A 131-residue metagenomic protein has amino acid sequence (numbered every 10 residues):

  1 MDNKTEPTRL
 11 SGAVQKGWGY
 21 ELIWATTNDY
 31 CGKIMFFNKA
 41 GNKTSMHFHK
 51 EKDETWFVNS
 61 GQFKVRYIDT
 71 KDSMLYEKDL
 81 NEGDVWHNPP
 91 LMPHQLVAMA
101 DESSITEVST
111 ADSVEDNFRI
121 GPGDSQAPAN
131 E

Functional and structural regions predicted by a protein language model:
M1-M35, K43-S45, E77-K78, I120-E131: A short, N-terminal "cap"/entry segment at the start of jelly-roll beta-barrel domains of the cupin/DSBH fold
R9, Q95-E131: Double-stranded beta-helix
C31-K33, K52-E54, E102-S103: Short, surface-exposed beta-edge/turn micro-motifs
T44-H47, V65-Y67, W86-N88, P93-M99 (+1 more regions): Short beta-strand His + acidic residue motifs that chelate non-heme Fe in jelly-roll/DSBH and cupin folds
F48-K50, F57-V58, A98-D101: Short glycine/proline-enriched turns and hinge-like loops at secondary-structure junctions
E51-T70: Glycine- and acidic-residue-biased ligand/ion/polar-headgroup-sensing regions
D69-L91: Short acidic-glycine-tyrosine-enriched beta hairpin
